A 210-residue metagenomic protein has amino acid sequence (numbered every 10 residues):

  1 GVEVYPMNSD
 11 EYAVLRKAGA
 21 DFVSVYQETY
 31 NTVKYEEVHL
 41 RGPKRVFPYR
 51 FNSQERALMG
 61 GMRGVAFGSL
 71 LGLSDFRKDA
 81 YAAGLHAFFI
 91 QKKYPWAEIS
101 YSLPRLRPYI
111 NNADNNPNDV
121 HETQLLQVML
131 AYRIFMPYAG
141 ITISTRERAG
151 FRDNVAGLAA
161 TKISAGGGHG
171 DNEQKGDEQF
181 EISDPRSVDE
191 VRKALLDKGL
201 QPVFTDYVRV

Functional and structural regions predicted by a protein language model:
G1-A57, R63-F67, L73, P95-A97 (+1 more regions): Core AdoMet radical
M7, T29, L71-G72, R146 (+2 more regions): Conserved beta-strand edge residues that scaffold enzyme active sites
N8, N31, V46, D75-F76 (+4 more regions): Helix N-cap and loop-to-helix transition residues
N8-K17, R63, L73-F89, R148-L158: Catalytic cores of alpha/beta
V25, A57, A87, Y132 (+1 more regions): Conserved, mostly hydrophobic/aromatic
P43-K44, L85, A160-T161: Short alpha-helix boundary/capping motifs
F47-R50, A80-A83, L125: Aromatic/hydrophobic pocket-lining residues that form the small-molecule binding cavity in soluble enzyme cores
Y81, K92-V210: Auxiliary Fe-S-binding modules of radical SAM enzymes
